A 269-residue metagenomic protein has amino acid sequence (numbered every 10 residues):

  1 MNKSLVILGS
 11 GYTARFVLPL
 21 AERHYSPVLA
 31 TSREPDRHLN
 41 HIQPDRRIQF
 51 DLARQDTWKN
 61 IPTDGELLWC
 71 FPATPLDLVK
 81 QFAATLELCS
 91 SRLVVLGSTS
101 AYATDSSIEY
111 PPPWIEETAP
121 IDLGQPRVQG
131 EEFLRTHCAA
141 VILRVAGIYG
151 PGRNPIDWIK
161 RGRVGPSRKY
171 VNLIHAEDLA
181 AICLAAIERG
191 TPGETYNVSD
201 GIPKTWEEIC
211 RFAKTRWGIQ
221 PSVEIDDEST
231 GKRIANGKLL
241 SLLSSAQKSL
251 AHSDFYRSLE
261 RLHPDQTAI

Functional and structural regions predicted by a protein language model:
L5-S10: Conserved N-terminal Rossmann-fold NAD(P)-binding element of oxidoreductases
A14-R15: N-terminal Rossmann-fold NAD(P) dinucleotide-binding loop
P44-T85: NAD(P)H-binding glycine-rich loop region in Rossmannoid oxidoreductase-like domains and their noncatalytic homologs
A83-I121: Conserved Rossmann-fold NAD(P)-dependent oxidoreductase catalytic core, especially the SDR/UDP-sugar
Q129-P151: Conserved beta-loop-beta element that borders a ligand/cofactor-binding pocket
D157-W158, V164-I187: Substrate-positioning beta->alpha
I182-A185, R189-G231: Mid/C-terminal beta-alpha module of Rossmann-like enzyme folds, strongest in SDR-family dehydrogenases/epimerases
P221, D227-I269: C-terminal amphipathic/interface module of NAD(P)-dependent oxidoreductases and related NAD-binding regulators
